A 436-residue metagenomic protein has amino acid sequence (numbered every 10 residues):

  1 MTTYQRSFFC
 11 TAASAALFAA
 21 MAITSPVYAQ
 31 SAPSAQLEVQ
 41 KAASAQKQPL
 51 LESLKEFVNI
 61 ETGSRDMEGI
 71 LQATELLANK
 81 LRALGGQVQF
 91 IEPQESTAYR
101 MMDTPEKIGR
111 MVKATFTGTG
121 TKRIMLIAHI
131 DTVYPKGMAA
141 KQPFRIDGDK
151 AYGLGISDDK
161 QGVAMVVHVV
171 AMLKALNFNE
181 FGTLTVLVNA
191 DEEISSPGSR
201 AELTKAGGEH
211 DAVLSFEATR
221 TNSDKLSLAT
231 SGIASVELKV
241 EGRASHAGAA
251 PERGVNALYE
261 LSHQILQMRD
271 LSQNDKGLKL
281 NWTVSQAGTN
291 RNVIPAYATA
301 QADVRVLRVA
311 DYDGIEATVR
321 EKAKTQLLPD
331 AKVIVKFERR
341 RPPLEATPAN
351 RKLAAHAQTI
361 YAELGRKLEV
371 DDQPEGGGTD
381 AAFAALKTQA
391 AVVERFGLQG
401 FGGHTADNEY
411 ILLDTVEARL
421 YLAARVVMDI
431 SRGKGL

Functional and structural regions predicted by a protein language model:
T2-A15: Bacterial N-terminal signal peptides that target proteins for export
F9, F18-Y28: C-terminal segment of classical bacterial N-terminal signal peptides
Q30-Q36, T62, N79-G85, A218-T219 (+3 more regions): Metal-dependent amide/peptide-bond hydrolase catalytic core, centered on the "pita-bread" metallohydrolase fold
A32-L154, A175-L176, E180: Acidic/His- and Gly-rich active-site-bordering loop/insert found across diverse amide/peptide-bond hydrolases
R123-M125, A151, D211-S215, E237 (+1 more regions): Short glycine-aspartate micro-motif
D131-D147, L214, S227-K239, T359: Acidic-glycine-rich active-site phosphate/pyrophosphate-binding loop
G148-D158, L368-D371, A406-D407: Short pre-catalytic strand/loop immediately N-terminal to key active-site residues, enriched for Gly-Thr
Y152-I233, Q273, G435-L436: Acidic/histidine-rich catalytic neighborhood of metal-dependent amide-processing enzymes
